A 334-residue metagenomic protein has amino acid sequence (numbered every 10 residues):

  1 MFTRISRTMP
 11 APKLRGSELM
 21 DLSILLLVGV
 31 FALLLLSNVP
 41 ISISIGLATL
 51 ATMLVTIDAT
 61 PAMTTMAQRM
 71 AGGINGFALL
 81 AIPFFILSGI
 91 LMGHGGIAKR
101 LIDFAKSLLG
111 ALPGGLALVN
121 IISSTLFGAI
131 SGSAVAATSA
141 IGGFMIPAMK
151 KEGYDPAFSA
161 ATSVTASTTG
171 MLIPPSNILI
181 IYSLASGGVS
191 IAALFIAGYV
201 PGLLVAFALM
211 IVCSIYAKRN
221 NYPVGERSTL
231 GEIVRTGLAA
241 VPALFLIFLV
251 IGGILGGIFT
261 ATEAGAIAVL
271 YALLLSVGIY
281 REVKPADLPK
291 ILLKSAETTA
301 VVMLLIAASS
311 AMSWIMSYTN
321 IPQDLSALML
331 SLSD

Functional and structural regions predicted by a protein language model:
M1-L19: N-terminal amphipathic/basic-hydrophobic helices that include classical n-h-c signal peptides and signal-anchor
K13-D334: Alpha-helical transmembrane segments of multi-pass membrane transport proteins
